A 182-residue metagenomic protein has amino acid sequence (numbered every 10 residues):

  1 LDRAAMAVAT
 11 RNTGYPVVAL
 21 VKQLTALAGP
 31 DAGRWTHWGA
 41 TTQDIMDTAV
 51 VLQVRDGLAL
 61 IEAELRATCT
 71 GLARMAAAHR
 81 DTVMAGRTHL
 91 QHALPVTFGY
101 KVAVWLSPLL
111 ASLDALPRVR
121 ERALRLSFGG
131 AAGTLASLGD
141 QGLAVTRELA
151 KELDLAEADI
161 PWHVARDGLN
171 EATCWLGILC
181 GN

Functional and structural regions predicted by a protein language model:
L1-L135, Q141-E148, E157: A helix-coil-helix interface module used to build multimeric assemblies and to scaffold catalytic/cofactor sites
A144-L169: TM-loop-TM module centered on a large, flexible mid-protein loop between adjacent transmembrane helices in multi-pass
G168-N182: A conserved active-site cap/scaffold subdomain adjacent to cofactor or substrate pockets
